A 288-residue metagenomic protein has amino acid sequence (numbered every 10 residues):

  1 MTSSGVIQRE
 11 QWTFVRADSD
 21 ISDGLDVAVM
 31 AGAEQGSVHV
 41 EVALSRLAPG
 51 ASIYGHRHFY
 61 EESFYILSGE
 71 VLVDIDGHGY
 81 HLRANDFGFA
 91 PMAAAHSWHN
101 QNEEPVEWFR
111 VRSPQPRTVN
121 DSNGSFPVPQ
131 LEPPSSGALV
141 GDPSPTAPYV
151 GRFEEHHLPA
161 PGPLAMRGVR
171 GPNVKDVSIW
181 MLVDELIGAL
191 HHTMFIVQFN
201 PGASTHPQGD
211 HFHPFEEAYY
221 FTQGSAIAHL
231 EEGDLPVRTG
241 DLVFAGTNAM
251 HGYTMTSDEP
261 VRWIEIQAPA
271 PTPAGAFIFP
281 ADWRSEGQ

Functional and structural regions predicted by a protein language model:
M1-H39, N120-T193, I278-Q288: A short, N-terminal "cap"/entry segment at the start of jelly-roll beta-barrel domains of the cupin/DSBH fold
G24-V29, A43-H58, D176-V183, F195-F212 (+1 more regions): Conserved short histidine dyad/triad with adjacent acidic residue
L44-A48, R57-V73, S113, I196-N200 (+2 more regions): Short, conserved beta-strand element in jelly-roll/cupin
S63, E70-L72, G79, A95 (+6 more regions): Structural motif
S63, F89, E103-D121, M194 (+2 more regions): A short hydrophobic beta-strand segment most commonly corresponding to one strand of the jelly-roll/cupin
G77-M92, E232-T247: Short acidic-glycine-tyrosine-enriched beta hairpin
H99-N102, T254-T256: Asparagine-centered strand-capping/turn motif at beta-strand->loop junctions
H192, G209, Y219-T222, D241-G287: C-terminal functional regions that serve as terminal interaction/effector modules
